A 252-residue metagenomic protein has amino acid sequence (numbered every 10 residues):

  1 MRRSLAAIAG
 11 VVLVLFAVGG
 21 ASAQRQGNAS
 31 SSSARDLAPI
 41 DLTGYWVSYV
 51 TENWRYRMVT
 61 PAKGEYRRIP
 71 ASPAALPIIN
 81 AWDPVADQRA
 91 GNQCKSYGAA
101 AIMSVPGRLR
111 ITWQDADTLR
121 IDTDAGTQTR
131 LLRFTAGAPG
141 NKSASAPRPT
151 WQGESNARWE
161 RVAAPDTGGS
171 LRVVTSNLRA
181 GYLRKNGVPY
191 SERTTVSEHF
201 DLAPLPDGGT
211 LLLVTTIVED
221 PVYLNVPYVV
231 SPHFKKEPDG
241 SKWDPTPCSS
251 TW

Functional and structural regions predicted by a protein language model:
M1-A9: Bacterial N-terminal signal peptides that target proteins for export
R2, G20-W252: PEST-like low-complexity, intrinsically disordered acidic/proline/serine-rich tracts that flank trafficking/processing
I8-A17: Bacterial N-terminal signal peptides
